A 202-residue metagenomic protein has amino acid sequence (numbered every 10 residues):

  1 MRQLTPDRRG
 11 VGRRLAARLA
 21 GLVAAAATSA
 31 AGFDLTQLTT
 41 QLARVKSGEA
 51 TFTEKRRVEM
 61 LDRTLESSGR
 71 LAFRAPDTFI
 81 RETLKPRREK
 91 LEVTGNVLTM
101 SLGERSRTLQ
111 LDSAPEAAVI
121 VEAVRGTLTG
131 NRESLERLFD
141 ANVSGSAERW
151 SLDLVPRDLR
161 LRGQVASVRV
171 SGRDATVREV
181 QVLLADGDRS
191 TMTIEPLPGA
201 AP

Functional and structural regions predicted by a protein language model:
R2-A20: N-terminal secretory signal peptides and thylakoid transit peptides that target proteins across membranes
G21-G32: Hydrophobic h-region of N-terminal signal peptides that target proteins for export in Gram-negative bacteria
Q37, A43-G95: N-terminal mature ectodomain segment of secretory-pathway/periplasmic proteins
L42, V119-S134: Short, solvent-exposed helix-to-loop capping segments enriched in aromatics
F52, F79-E82, L98-M100, L152-L154 (+1 more regions): Short hydrophobic/aromatic-rich beta-strand segments that constitute the beta-sheet cores of beta-sandwich/beta-barrel
R56-V58, T83-K85, L102, P156-D158 (+1 more regions): Short acidic, glycine-rich loop/turn motifs
R70-E122, S190-T191, P196: An acidic-aromatic
L109, R132-P202: Gly/Pro-enriched, hydrophobic low-complexity segments that function as extracytoplasmic propeptides/linkers
